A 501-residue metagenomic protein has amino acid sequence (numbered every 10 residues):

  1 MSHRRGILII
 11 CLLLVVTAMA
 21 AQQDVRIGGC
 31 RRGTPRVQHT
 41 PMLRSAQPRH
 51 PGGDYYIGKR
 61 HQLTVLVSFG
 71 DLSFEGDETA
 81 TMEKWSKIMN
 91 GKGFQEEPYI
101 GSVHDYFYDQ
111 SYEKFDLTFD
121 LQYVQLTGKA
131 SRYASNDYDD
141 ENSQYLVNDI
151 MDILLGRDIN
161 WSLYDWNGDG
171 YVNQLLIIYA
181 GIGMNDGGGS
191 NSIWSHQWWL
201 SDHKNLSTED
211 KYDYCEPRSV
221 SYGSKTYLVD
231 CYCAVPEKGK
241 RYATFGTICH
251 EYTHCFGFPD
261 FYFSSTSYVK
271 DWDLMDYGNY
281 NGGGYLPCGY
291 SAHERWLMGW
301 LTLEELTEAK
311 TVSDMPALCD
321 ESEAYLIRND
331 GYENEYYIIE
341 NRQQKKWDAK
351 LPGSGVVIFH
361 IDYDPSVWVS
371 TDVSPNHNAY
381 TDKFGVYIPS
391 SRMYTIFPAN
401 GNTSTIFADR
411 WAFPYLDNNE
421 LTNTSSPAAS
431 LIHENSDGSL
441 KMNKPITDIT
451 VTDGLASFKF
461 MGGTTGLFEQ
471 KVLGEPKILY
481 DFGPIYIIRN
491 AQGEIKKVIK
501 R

Functional and structural regions predicted by a protein language model:
M1-L8: Bacterial N-terminal signal peptides that target proteins for export
L12-A20: Hydrophobic h-region of N-terminal signal peptides that target proteins for export in Gram-negative bacteria
Q22-W85: Primarily auto-inhibitory N-terminal propeptides
A46, P51-G53, P98-V220, S224: Active-site-proximal segments of metallohydrolase catalytic domains
S73-Y112: Active-site-surrounding "flap" and adjacent substrate/cofactor-binding loops of secreted or lumenal enzymes, prototyped
I100, Y106, Y164, Q174-L176 (+2 more regions): Extracellular hydrolytic enzyme modules, especially secreted metalloproteases of the metzincin/thermolysin-like class
L318-G463: Extracellular low-complexity, Gly/Ser/Thr-rich intrinsically disordered linkers and protease-sensitive activation/hinge
T464-R501: C-terminal outer-membrane/trafficking sorting elements
